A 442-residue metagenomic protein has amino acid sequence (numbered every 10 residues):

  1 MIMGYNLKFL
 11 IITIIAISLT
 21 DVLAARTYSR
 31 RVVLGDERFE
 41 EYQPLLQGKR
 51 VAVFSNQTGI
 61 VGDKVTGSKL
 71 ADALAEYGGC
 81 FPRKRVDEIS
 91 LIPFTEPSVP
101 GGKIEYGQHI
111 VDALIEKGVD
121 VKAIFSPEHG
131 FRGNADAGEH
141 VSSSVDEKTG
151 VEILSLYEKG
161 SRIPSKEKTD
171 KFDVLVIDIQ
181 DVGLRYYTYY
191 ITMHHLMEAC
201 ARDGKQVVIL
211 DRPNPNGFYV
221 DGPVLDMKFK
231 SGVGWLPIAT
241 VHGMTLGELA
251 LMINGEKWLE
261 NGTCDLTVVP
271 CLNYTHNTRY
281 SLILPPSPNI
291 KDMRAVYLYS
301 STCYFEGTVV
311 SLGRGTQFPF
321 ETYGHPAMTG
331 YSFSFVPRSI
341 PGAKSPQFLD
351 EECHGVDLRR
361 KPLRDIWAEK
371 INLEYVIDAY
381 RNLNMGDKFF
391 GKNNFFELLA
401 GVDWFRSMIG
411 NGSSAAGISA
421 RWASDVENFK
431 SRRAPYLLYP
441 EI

Functional and structural regions predicted by a protein language model:
R31-F81, D87-V119: N-terminal phosphate-binding or glycine-rich loops at protein starts, especially the Walker A/P-loop of NTPases
D120-E128, L210: Short internal beta-strands
R132-A137, V208-K230: Glycine-rich, charge-decorated loop segments at or immediately adjacent to ligand/cofactor-binding or catalytic sites
A137, S142-K171, L184: Glycine-rich oxoanion-binding loops at beta->alpha junctions
D181-M193: Glycine/threonine-rich flexible loop motifs
F229-T302: Conserved anion/nucleotide-ligand pocket segment
L272-E351: Glycine-rich, aromatic-lined ligand/substrate-binding cores of catalytic and carbohydrate-binding domains
P319, Y323-A423, E441: Conserved functional hotspot residues or short segments at active or partner-binding sites across diverse domains
